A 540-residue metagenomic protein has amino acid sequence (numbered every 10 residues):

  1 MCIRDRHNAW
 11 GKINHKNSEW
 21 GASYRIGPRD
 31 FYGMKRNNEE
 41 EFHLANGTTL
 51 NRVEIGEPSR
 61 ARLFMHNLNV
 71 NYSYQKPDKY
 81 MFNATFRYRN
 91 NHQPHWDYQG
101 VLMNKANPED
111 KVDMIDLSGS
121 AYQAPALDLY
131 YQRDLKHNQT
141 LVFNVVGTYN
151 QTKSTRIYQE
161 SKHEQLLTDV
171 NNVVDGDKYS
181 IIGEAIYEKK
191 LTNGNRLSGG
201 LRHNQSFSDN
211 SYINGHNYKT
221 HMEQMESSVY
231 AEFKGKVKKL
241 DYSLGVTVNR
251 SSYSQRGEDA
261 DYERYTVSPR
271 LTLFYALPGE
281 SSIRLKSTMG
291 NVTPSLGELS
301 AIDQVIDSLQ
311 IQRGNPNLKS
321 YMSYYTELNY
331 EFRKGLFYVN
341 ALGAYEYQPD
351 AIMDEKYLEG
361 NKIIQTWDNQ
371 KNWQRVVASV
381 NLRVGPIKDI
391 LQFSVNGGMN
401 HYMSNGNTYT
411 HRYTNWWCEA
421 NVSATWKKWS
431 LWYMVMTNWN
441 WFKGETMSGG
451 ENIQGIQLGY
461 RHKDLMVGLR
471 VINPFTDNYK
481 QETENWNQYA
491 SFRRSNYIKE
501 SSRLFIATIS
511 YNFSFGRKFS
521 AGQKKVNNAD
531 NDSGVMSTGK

Functional and structural regions predicted by a protein language model:
M1-Y98, D116-Q151, D177, I181 (+11 more regions): Membrane-proximal, glycine/serine-rich, low-complexity loop/turn segments characteristic of large bacterial
G33-T49, H95-K111, K153-K162, D209-N217 (+9 more regions): Outer-membrane beta-barrel translocator domains and adjoining extracellular loop/strand segments of Gram-negative
R60-R62, L117-Q123, D169-Y179, N217-M225 (+7 more regions): Replace "Gram-negative outer membrane beta-barrel proteins" with "bacterial and organellar outer membrane beta-barrel
N91, W96-G100, R196-S206, Q224-G257 (+5 more regions): Surface-exposed extracellular loop regions of Gram-negative outer-membrane beta-barrel proteins
T155-S243, Q255, F274, W373-R383 (+1 more regions): Outer-membrane beta-barrel transmembrane domain signature of Gram-negative proteins, especially the mid-to-C-terminal
S180-I182, R313-N315, K319, Y325 (+2 more regions): Outer membrane beta-barrel strand-and-loop segments of large Gram-negative receptors, especially TonB-dependent
S251, Q255, A260-Y262, S281 (+5 more regions): Long alpha-helical, hydrophobic tracts
G397-S404, T414-R461, L465-M466, R470-R493: C-terminal beta-barrel architecture of Gram-negative outer-membrane proteins
